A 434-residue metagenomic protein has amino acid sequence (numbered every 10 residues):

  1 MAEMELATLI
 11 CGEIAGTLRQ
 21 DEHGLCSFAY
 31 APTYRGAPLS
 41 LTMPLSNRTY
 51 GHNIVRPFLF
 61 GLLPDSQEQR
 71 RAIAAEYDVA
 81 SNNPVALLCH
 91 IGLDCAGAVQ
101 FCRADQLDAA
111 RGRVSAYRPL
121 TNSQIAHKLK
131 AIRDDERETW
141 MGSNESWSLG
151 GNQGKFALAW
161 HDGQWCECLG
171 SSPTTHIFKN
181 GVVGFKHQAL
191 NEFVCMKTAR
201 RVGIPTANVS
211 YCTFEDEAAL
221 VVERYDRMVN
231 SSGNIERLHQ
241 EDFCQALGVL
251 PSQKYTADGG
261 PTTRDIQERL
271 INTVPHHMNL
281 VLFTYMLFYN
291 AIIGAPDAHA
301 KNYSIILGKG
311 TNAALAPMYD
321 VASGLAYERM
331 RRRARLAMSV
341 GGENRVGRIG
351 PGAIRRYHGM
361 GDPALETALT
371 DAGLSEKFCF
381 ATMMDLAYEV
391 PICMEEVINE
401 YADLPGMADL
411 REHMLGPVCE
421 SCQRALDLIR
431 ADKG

Functional and structural regions predicted by a protein language model:
M1-A300, S304-G434: Anionic ligand-binding catalytic core segments
